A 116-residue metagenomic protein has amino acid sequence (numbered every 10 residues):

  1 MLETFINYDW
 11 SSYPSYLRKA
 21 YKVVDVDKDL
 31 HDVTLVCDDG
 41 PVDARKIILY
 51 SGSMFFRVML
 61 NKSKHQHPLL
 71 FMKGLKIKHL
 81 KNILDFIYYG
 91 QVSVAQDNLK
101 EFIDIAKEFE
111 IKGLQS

Functional and structural regions predicted by a protein language model:
M1-A44, K78, N82-E101, F109: N-terminal BTB/POZ boundary and linker segment
K28, D32-Q66: Alpha-helical oligomerization interface recognition
L60, K64, Q91, E110-G113: Eukaryotic basic, amphipathic alpha-helical target segments in cytosolic regions
H67, V94-N98, G113-S116: Short, flexible/disordered secondary-structure transition segments
F71-L75: Conserved AAA+ ATPase "SRH/arginine-finger" region at the nucleotide-binding site
D104, E108, K112-S116: Intrinsically disordered, low-complexity transactivation regions of eukaryotic transcriptional regulators
